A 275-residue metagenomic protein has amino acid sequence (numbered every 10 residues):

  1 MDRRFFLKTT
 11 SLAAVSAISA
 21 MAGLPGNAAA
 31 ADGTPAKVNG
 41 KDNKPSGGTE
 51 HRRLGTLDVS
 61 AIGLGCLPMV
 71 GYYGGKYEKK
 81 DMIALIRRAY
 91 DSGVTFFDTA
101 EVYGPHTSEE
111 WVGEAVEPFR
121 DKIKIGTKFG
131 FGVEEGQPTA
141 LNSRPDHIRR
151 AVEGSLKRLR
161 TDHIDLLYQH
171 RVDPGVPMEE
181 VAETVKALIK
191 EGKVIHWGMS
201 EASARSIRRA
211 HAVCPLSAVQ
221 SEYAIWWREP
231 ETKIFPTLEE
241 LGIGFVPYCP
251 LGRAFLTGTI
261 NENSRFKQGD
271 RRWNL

Functional and structural regions predicted by a protein language model:
D2-K124, K190: N-terminal binding-site loop/beta-alpha segment at the start of enzyme catalytic domains that lines or forms
R4, V176-L275: Beta/alpha (TIM)-barrel catalytic core signal, keyed to glycine-rich beta->alpha loops juxtaposed to Asp/Glu that bind
L57-I62, G93-T95, R120-I123, T161-D165 (+4 more regions): Short, well-ordered coil/turn segments that N-cap beta-strands
L64, F97, V112, I125 (+7 more regions): Conserved, mostly hydrophobic/aromatic
L67, A100-V102, K128-G132, Q169-V172 (+3 more regions): Active-site beta-loop-alpha junctions enriched in small/polar residues
V70-Y73, G132-P138: A short acidic, helix-capping loop that chelates divalent metal ions and anchors anionic groups
A100-E109, D173-P177, I225-E229: Acidic-and-aromatic substrate-binding clefts and catalytic sites of carbohydrate-active enzymes
K157-P174: Active-site groove signature of glycoside hydrolases
